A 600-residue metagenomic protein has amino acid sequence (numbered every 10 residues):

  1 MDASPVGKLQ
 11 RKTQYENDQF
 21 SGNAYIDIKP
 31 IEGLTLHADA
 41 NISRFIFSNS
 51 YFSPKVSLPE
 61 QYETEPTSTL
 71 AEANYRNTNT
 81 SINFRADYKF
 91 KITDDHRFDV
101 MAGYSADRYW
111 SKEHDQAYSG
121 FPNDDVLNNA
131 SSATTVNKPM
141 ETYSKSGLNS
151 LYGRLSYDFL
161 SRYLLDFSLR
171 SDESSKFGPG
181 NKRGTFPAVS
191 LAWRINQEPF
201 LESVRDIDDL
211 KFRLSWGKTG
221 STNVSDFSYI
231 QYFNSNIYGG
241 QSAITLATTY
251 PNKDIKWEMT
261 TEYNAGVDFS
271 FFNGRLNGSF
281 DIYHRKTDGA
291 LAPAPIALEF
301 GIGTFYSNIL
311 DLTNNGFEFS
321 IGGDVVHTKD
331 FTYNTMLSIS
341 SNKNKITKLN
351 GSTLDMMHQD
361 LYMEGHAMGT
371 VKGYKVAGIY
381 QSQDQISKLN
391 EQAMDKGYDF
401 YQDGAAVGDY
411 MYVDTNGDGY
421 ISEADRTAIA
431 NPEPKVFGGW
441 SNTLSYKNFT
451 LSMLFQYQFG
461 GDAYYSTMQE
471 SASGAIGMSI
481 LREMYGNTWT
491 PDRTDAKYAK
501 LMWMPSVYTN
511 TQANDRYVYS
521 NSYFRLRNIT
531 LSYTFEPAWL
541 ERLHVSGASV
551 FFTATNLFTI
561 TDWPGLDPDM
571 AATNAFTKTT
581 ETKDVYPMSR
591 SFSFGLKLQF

Functional and structural regions predicted by a protein language model:
M1-S53, T64-K375, A513-F600: Extracellular/periplasmic, surface-exposed regions of secreted and cell-surface proteins
M101, K112, D384-Q385, S452-L454 (+2 more regions): Short helix/loop capping segments that flank catalytic or ligand/cofactor-binding pockets
Y157, T415, L444: Short aromatic-centered micro-motifs
S174, Q458-S549, A554-T555: Extracytoplasmic gating/loop element in the C-terminal half of outer-membrane beta-barrel translocons and assembly
S307, D324-N431, A472, T490-R493 (+1 more regions): Conserved small-residue
M336, A424, P434-N448, R527-S532: Conserved SET/PR-domain catalytic core that frames the SAM/AdoMet-binding pocket
I429-Y464: Glycine-rich, aromatic-lined ligand/substrate-binding cores of catalytic and carbohydrate-binding domains
